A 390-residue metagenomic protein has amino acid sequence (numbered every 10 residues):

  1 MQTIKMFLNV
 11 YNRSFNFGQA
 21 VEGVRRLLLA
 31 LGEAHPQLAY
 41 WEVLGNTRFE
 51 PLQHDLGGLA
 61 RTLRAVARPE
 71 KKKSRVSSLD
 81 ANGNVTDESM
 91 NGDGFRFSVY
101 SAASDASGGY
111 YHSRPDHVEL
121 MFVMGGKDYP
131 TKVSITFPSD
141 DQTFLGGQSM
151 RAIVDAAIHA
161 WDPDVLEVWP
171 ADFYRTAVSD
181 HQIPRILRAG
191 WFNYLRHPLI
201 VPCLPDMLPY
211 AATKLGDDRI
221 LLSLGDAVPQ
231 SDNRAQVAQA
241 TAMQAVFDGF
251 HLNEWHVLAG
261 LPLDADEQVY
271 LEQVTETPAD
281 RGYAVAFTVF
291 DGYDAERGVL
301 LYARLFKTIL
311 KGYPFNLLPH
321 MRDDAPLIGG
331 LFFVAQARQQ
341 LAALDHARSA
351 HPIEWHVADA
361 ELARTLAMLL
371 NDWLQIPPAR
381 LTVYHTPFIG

Functional and structural regions predicted by a protein language model:
M1-L52, D172-D264: C-terminal interaction module
M1-V10, G125-D141, R219-L221, A350: Glycine-rich, often proline-containing surface loops adjacent to acidic residues and nearby aromatics that form
Q19-L28, G146-D155, Q236-M243, H320-L341 (+1 more regions): Well-ordered, non-membrane alpha-helical segments in soluble/globular domains
G45-D172: Internal, hydrophobic cores of structured domains that mediate oligomerization or house catalytic pockets within large
S134-D206, D324-F332: Conserved binding-pocket/active-site segment within a compact domain
L263-T288, A295-E296: Acidic-basic catalytic patches of nuclease active cores, encompassing PD-(D/E)XK and other metal-cofactor nuclease
Y283, L305-L374: Catalytic cores of nucleic-acid endonucleases
Y283-K311: Active-site beta-strand-loop-beta-strand hairpin of nuclease catalytic cores that positions key catalytic residues
